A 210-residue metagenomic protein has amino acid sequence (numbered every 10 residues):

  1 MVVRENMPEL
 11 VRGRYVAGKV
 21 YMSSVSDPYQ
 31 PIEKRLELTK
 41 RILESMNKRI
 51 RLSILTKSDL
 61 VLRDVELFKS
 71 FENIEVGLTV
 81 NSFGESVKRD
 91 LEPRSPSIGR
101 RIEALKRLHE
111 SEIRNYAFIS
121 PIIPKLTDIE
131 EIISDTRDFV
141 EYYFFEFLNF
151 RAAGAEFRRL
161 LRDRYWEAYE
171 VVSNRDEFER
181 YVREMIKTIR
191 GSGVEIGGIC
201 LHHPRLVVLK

Functional and structural regions predicted by a protein language model:
M1-E75, F83-S86, I98: Conserved Radical SAM active-site core
M7, L38-I42, D64, S97-A104 (+2 more regions): A general structural detector for well-ordered alpha-helical segments in enzyme core domains, enriched
V20, L52-I54, V76-L78, N115-I119 (+2 more regions): Hydrophobic faces of well-ordered beta-strands that scaffold small-molecule active sites in alpha/beta enzyme cores
V25-D27, K57-D59, T79-F83, S120-I122 (+2 more regions): Active-site beta-loop-alpha junctions enriched in small/polar residues
L43, K69, I102-E112, I186-V194: Surface-exposed amphipathic alpha-helices with a cationic face
E66-G84, E141-G154: Non-cysteine beta-strand/loop elements that form the S-adenosyl-L-methionine
R94, K106-T127: Conserved strand-turn element in the central/C-terminal portion of the radical SAM core barrel that lines
K125-K210: Auxiliary Fe-S-binding modules of radical SAM enzymes
